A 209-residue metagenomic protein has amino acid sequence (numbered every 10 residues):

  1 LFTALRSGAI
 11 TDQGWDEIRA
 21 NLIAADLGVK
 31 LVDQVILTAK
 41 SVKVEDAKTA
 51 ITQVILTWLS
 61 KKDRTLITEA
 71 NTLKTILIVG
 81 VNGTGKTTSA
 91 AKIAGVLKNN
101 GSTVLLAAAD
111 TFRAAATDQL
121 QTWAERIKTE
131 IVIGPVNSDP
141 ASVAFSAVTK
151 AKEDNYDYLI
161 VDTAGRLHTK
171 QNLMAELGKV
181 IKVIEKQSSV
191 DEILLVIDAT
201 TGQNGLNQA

Functional and structural regions predicted by a protein language model:
F2-A109, A116-N137, A141-V161: Primarily NTPase-proximal linker/entry elements flanking Walker-type ATP/GTP-binding cores
G83, T111, L173-A175: Short acidic/polar alpha-helix capping motifs at helix-coil junctions
D110-T111, A199: Residue-level signal for short, function-critical loop segments
Q119, D139-D154, H168-A209: Conserved catalytic-core segment of NTP-binding enzymes
A164-R166: Short glycine-rich anion-binding loops that position phosphate/pyrophosphate groups of nucleotides and phosphorylated
